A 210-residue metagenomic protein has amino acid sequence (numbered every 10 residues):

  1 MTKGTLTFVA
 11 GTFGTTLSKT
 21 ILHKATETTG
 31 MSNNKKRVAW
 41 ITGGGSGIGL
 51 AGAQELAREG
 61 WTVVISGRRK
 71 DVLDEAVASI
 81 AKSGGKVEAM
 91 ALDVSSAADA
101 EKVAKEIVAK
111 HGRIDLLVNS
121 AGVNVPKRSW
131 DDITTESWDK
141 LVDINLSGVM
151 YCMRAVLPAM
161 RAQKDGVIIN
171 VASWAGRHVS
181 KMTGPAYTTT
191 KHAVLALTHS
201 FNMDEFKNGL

Functional and structural regions predicted by a protein language model:
G45-G47: Conserved glycine-rich cofactor-binding loop
W61-E75: Conserved glycine-rich Rossmann-like NAD(P)H-binding loop of the short-chain dehydrogenase/reductase
A91-K102, T135: The beta1-alpha1 cofactor-binding region of Rossmann-like NAD(H)/NADP(H)-dependent oxidoreductases
R128-W130, S137-V142: Substrate-binding pocket helix/loop in short-chain dehydrogenase/reductase
I133, V179-T188, S200: Active-site loop-to-helix junction immediately N-terminal to the catalytic Tyr of the SDR YXXXK motif in Rossmann-fold
M153, T190: Active-site helix of classical SDR
S173: Residue(s) in the substrate-gating loop at a strand-loop-helix junction that position the organic substrate next
